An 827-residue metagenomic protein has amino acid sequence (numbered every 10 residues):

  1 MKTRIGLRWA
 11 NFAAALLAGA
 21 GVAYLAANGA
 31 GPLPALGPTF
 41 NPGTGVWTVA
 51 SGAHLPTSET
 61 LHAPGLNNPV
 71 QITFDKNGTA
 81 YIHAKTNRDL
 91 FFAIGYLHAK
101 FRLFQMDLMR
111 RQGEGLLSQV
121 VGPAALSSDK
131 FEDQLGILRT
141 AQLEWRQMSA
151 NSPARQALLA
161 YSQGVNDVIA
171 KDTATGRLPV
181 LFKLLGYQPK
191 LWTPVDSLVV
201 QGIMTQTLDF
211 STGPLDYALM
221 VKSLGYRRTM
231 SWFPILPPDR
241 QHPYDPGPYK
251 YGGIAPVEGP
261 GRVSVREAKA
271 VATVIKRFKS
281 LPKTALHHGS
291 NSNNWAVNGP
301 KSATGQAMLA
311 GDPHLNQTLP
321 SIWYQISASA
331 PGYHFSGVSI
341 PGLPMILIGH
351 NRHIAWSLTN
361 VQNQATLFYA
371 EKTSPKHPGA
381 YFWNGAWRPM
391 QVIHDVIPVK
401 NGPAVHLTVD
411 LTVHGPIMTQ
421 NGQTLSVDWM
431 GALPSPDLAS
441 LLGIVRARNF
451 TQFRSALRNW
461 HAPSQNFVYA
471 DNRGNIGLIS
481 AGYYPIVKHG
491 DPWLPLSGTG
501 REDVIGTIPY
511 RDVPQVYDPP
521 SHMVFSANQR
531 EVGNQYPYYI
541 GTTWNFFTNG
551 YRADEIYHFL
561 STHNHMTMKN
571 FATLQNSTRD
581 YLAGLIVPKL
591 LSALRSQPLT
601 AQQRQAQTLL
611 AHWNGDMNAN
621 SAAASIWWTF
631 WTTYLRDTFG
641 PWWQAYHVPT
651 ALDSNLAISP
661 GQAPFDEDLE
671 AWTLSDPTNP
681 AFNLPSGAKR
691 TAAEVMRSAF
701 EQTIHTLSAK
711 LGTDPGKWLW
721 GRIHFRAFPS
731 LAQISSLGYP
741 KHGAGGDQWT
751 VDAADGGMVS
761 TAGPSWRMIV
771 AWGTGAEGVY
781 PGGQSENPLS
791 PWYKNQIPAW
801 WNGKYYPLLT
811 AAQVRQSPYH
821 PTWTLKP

Functional and structural regions predicted by a protein language model:
L7-M308, P313: Substrate-recognition/specificity elements adjacent to catalytic centers across diverse enzyme folds
D89-D129, D133, I137-L138, S357-H406 (+4 more regions): Gly/Pro-rich active-site capping loops and adjacent beta-alpha segments that organize cofactor/substrate pockets
L90-I94, T140-Q156, D428, L438-I444 (+4 more regions): Second-shell loop/turn segments in exported
G113, I137, A141, A154-G164 (+8 more regions): Stable alpha-helical elements in mature extracytoplasmic
G289-N291, A330-M345, G349-I354, L358-V504: Glycine- and hydrophobic-rich flexible loops that cap the catalytic core of alpha/beta enzyme folds
A462-H563, D616-A619, F630-T638, H647-T650: Hydrophobic alpha-helical segments
Y538, T542-Q603, K689-P827: Terminal end segments
T629-P715: Charged, long alpha-helical assembly modules
